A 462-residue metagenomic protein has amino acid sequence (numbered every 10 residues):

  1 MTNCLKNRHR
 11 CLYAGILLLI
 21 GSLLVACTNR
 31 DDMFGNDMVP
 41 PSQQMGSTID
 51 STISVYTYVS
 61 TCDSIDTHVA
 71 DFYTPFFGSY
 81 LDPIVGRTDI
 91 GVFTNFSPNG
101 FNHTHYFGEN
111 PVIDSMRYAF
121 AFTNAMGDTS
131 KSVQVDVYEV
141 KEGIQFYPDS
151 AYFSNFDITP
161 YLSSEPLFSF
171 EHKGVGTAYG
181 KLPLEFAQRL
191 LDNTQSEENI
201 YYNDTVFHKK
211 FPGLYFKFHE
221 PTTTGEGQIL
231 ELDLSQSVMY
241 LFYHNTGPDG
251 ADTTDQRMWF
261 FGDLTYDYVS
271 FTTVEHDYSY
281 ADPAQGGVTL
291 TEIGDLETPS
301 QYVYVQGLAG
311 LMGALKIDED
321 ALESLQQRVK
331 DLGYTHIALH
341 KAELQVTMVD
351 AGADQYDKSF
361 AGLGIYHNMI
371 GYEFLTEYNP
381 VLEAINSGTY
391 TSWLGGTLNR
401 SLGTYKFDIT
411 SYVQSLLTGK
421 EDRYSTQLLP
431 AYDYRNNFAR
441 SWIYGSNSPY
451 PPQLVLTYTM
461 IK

Functional and structural regions predicted by a protein language model:
T2-G15, G21-S22, C27-K462: Secreted, disulfide-rich extracellular signaling modules
